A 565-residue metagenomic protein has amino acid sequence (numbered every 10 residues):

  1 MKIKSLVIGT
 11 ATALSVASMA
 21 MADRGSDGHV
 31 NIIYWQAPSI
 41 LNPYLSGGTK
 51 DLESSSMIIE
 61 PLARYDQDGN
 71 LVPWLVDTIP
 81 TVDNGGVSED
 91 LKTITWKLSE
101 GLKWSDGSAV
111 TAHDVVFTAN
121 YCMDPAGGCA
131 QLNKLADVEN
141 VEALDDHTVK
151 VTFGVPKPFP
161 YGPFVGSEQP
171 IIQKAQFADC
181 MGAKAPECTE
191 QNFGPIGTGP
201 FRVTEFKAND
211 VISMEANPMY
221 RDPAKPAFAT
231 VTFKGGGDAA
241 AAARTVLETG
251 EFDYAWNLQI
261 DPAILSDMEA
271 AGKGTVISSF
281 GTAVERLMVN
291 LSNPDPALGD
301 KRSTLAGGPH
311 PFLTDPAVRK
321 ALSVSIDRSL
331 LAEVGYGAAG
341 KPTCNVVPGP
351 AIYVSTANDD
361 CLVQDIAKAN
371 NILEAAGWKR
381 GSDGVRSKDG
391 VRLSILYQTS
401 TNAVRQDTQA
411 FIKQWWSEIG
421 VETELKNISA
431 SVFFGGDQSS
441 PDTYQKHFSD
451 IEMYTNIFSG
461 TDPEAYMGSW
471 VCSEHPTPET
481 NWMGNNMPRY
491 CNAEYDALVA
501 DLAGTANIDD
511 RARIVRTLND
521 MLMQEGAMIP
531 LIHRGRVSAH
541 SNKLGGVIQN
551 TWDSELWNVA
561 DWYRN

Functional and structural regions predicted by a protein language model:
M1-M21: Gram-negative bacterial Sec-dependent N-terminal signal peptides
M21-R24, R64-Q67, N84-G85, T95-A130 (+5 more regions): Extracytoplasmic/periplasmic ligand-capture domains
I33-V87, N120, I196-T198: N-terminal lobe/hinge region of extracytoplasmic solute-binding protein
D66, D137-V138, A185-N192, T198-V203: Short, P/G- and charge-enriched loop/turn segments at secondary-structure junctions
K92-K97, H147-F153, I212: A generic structural motif
Q131-M181, E205: Surface-exposed binding/hinge segments that line and control ligand-binding clefts or catalytic entry sites
C180, A339-N358, V537-A539: Mature extracytoplasmic/periplasmic domains
L531: Active-site-proximal polar cores
